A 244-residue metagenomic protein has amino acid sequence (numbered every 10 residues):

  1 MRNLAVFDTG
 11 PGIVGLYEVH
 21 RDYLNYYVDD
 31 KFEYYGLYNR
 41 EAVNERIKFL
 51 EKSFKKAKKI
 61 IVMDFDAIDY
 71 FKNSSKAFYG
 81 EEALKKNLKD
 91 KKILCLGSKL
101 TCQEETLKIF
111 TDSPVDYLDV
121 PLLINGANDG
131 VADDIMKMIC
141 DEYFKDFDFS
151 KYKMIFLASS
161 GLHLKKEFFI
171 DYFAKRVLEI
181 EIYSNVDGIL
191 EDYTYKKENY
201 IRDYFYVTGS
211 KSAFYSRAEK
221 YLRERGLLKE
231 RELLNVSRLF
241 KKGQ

Functional and structural regions predicted by a protein language model:
M1-Q244: Non-catalytic structural scaffold of enzyme domains
